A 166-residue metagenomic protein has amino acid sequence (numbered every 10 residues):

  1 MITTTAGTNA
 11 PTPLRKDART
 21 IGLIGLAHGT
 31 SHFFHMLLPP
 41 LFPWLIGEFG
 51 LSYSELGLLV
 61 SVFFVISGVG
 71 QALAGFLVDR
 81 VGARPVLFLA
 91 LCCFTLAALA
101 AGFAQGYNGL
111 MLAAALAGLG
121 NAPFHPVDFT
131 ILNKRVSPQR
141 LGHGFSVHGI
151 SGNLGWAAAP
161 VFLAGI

Functional and structural regions predicted by a protein language model:
L23-P43, G47-Y53: Extracytoplasmic
H28, V60, F64, L91 (+1 more regions): Small-residue-rich transmembrane alpha-helices and their cytosolic helix-loop interfaces in multi-pass secondary
M36, F64-A72, A157: Residue-level signature of mid-helix packing/kink "hotspots" within the transmembrane helices of 12-pass Major
F42, G155-A164: Small-residue (Gly/Pro/Ala) motifs that create kinks and tight helix-helix packing interfaces
V69-Q105: Conserved MFS/SLC helix-loop-helix module at the cytosolic interface between two early adjacent transmembrane helices
A97, N108-L116: Paired small-residue
A113-I150: Cytoplasmic helix-loop-helix junction between adjacent transmembrane helices in 12-TM secondary transporters
